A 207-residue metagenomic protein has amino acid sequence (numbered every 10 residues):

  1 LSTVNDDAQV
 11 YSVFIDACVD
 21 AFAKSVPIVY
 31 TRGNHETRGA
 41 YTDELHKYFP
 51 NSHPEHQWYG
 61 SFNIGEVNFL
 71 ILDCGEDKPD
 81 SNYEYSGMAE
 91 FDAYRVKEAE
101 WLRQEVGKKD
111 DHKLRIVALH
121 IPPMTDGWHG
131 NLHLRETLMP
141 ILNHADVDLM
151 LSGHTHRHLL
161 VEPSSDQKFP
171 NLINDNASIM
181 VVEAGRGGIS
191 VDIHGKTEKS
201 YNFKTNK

Functional and structural regions predicted by a protein language model:
L1, G33-N34, H120, G153-H154: Active-site glycine-centered loops adjacent to acidic/histidine catalytic or metal-binding residues that shape
L1-S2, V106-D126: Short acidic, glycine-rich surface-loop motifs adjacent to enzyme active sites
L1-T3, E76-P79, E84, P122-M124: A short, flexible beta-alpha/helix-coil linker loop
N5-Q9, G127-N131: Short, solvent-exposed loop/turn segments at secondary-structure boundaries
A8-K109, T137-L149, L159-D192: Extended active-site neighborhood of metal-dependent phosphoesterases/phosphodiesterases
W128, T155, N171-I173: Accessory recognition modules or surfaces
H133-E136, T155: Membrane-proximal bilayer-interacting regions
E183-K207: A short C-terminal boundary segment appended to hydrolase-like catalytic domains
